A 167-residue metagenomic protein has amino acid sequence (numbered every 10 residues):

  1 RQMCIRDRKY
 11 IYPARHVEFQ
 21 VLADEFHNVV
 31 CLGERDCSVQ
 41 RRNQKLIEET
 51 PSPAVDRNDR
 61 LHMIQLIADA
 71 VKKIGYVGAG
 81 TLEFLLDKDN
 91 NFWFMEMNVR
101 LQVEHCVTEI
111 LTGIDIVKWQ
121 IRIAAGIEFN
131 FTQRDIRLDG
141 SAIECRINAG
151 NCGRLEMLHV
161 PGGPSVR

Functional and structural regions predicted by a protein language model:
Q2, R6-R167: ATP-dependent carboxylate activation and anion-phosphoryl transfer catalytic cores that bind Mg-ATP to form
